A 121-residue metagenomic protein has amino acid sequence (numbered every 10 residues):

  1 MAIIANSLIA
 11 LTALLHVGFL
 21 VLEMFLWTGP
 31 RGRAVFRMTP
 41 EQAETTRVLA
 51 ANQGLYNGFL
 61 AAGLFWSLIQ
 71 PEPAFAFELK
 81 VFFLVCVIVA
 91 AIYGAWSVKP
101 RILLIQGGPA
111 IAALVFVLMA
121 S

Functional and structural regions predicted by a protein language model:
I3-F25: N-terminal signal-anchor transmembrane alpha helix
S7-A10, L14, L55, V85 (+1 more regions): Hydrophobic residues within alpha-helical transmembrane segments of multi-pass solute transporters/permease subunits
M24-G32, E72, K99, L103 (+1 more regions): Transmembrane helix-loop junctions in multipass membrane proteins, especially transporters and channels
M24-T46: Cytosolic, membrane-interface loops and tails of multi-pass inner-membrane proteins
A43-F59: Interfacial helix-start motif at the membrane-water boundary
G54-F65, Q106-A110: Core segments of transmembrane alpha-helices that mediate helix-helix packing or line hydrophobic substrate/ligand
F65-I92, W96-G108: Transmembrane helix-loop-helix
P109-S121: Small-residue-rich segments of transmembrane alpha-helices in multi-pass membrane proteins, especially helix faces
